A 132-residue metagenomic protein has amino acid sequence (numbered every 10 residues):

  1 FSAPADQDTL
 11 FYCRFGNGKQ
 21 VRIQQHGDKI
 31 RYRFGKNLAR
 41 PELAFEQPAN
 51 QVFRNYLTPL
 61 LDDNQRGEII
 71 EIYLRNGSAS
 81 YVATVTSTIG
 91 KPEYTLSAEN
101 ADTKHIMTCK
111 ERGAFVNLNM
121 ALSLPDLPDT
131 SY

Functional and structural regions predicted by a protein language model:
F1-N50, R54: N-terminal secretory signal peptides
S2-A5, T88, A98-A101: Acidic, contiguous internal or C-terminal segments within carbohydrate-active enzymes that form a structured patch used
F11-Y12, P59-L96: Short, structured surface segments that line ligand/substrate-binding pockets
G16-G18, L38, N76-A79, A101-D102: Glycine-centered tight beta-turn/hairpin loop motif at sheet-sheet or coil-to-beta transitions
Q25-I30, E46-V52, V85-K91, K110-N117: A short, sequence-level motif marking secondary-structure junctions
D28-K36, I72, K91-N100: Short polybasic amphipathic segments
N55-I69, L74, N119-Y132: Short, surface-exposed secondary-structure junctions/capping segments
N100-Y132: C-terminal partner/receptor-binding element of secreted or periplasmic proteins
